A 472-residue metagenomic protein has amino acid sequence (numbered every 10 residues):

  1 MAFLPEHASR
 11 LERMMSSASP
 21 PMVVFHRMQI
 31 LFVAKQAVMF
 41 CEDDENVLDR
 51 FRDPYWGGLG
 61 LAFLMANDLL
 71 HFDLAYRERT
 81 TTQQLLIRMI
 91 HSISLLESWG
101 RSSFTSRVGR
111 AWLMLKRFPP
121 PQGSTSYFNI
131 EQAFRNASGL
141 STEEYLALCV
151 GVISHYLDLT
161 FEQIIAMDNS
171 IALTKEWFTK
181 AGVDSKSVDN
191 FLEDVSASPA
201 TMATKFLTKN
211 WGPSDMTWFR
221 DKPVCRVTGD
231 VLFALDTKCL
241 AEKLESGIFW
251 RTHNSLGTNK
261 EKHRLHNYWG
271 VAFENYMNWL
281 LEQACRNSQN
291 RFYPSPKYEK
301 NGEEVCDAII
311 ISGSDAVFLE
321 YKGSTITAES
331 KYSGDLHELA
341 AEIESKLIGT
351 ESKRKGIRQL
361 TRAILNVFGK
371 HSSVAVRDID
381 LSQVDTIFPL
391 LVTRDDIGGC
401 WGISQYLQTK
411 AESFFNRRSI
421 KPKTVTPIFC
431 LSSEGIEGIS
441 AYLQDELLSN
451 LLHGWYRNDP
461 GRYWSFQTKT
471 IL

Functional and structural regions predicted by a protein language model:
M1-D68: Long, charged/polar, low-complexity intrinsically disordered N-terminal extensions that precede catalytic
E6, E12, N67, H71-A284 (+1 more regions): Interfaces and regulatory segments of ATP-dependent nucleotide/adenylate/phosphodiester-chemistry enzymes
L281, A308-I310, V317-G323: Conserved catalytic cores of phosphodiester-cleaving nucleases, focusing on short active-site segments
A284-I311: A short acidic/basic microdomain associated with nuclease active sites
P296, T386-R394: Extended hydrophobic secondary-structure segments that form protein cores and membrane-embedded regions
E304-C306, D396-Q405: A short acidic (Asp/Glu
G323-I387: Catalytic cores of nucleic-acid endonucleases
S333-H337, I403-K410: Short secondary-structure boundary/capping segments
